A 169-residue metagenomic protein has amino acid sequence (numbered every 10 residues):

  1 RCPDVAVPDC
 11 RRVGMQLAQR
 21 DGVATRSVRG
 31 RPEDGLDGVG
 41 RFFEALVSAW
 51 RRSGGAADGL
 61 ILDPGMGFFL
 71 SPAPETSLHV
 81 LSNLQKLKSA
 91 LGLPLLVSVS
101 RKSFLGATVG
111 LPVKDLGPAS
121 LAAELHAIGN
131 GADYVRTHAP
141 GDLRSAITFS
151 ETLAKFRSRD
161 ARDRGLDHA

Functional and structural regions predicted by a protein language model:
R1-C2, R12-S53, D58, F68-A169: Active-site-adjacent loop and "lid" segments of alpha/beta metabolic enzymes
